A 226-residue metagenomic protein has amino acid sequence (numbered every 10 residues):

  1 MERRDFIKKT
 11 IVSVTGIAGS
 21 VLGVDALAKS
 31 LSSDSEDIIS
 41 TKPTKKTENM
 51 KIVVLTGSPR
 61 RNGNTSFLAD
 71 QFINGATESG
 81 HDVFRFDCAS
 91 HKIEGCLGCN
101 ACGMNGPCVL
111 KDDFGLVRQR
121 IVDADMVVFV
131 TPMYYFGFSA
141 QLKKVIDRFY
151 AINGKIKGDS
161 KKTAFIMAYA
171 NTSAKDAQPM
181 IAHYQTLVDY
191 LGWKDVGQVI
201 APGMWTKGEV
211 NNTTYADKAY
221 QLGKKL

Functional and structural regions predicted by a protein language model:
M1-E2, K29: Secretory targeting signals
I7-S30: N-terminal export signals
G23-G63, T77-E78: C-terminal segment of N-terminal export signals and the immediately downstream linker at the start of the mature
E36, Q185, D189-L226: Glycine-rich phosphate/pyrophosphate-binding loop and the adjoining helix
P43, M50, V109-L191: Helix-loop-strand module that forms the ligand-binding subsite of alpha/beta enzymes
T56, D87, V199-I200: Residue-level recognition of beta-strand->loop/alpha-helix junctions
Q71-H81: A short, Lys/Arg-enriched amphipathic alpha-helix followed by its capping loop at the start of a domain
C88-P107, T206-N212: N-terminal beta-loop-helix "entrance" segment that forms/cooperates in small-molecule cofactor or anionic ligand
